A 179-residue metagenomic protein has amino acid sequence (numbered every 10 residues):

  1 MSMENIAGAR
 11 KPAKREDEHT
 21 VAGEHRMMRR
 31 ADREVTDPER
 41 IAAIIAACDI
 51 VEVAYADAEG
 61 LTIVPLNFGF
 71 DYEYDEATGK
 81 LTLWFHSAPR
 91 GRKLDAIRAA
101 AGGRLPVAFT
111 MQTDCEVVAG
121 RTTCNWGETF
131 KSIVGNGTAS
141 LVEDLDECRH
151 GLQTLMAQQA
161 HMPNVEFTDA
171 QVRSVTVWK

Functional and structural regions predicted by a protein language model:
S2-R30, D114-K179: Charged, gly/pro-rich active-site loop segments
E18-W84: An N-terminal domain-cap segment
A31-E34, P38, A42, R92-D95 (+5 more regions): Anion-coordinating catalytic cores for phosphoryl-, nucleotidyl-, and glycosidic chemistry
I41, K93-A96, C148-G151, L155: Amphipathic alpha-helical interface surfaces
A42-I44, A96-A101, D169-K179: A general structural signal for short secondary-structure junctions and capping/turn motifs
D49, V64, G79-L83, G103-F109 (+1 more regions): A generic structural signal for short beta-strands and their flanking turns/coil linkers
A54, N67-G69, T110, T138 (+1 more regions): Residue-level recognition of well-ordered beta-strand positions that form the cores of beta-sheet-rich folds across
G69-V117: A short mixed-secondary-structure module that forms the rim of ligand-binding clefts
